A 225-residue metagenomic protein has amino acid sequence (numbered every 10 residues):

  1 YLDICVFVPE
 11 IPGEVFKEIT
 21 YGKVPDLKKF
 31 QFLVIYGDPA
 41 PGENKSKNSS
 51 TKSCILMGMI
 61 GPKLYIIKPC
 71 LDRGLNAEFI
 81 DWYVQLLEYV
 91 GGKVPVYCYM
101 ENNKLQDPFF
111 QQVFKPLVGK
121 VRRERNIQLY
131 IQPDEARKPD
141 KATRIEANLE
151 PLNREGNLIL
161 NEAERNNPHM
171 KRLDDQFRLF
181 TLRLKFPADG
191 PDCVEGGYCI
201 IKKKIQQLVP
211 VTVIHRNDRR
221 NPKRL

Functional and structural regions predicted by a protein language model:
Y1-I4, E10, N161-R165, A188-E195 (+1 more regions): Short coil/turn segments at secondary-structure boundaries
Y1-P39: ATPase catalytic-site recognition across NTP-hydrolyzing enzymes
G22-K28, E43-K47, Q85-G91: Short, conserved, surface-exposed binding loops centered on an aromatic residue
G37-C54: An active-site-proximal beta-strand-loop segment
D38, E101, D189-D192: Acidic active-site catalytic centers that drive phospho-/nucleotidyl reactions and related ester hydrolyses
S53, G58-L182: Mg2+-dependent endonuclease catalytic cores in nucleic-acid-processing enzymes, primarily RNase H-like
F177-V213: Acidic, Mg2+-coordinating catalytic module of metal-dependent nucleases/exonucleases that use a two-metal-ion mechanism
Q207-L225: Acidic, low-complexity intrinsically disordered tails
